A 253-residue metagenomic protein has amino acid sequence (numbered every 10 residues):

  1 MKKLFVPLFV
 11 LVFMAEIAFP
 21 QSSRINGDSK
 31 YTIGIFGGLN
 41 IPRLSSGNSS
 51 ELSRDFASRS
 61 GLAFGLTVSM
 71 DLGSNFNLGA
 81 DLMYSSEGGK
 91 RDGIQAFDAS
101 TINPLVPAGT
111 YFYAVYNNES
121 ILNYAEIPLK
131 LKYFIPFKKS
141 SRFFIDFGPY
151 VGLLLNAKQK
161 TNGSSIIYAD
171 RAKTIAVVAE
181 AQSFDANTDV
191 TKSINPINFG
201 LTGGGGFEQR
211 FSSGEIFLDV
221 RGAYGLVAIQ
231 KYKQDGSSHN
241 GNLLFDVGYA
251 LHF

Functional and structural regions predicted by a protein language model:
M1-D28, F36, V247-F253: Bacterial Sec-dependent N-terminal signal peptides
P20-F64, I194: Short glycine/proline- and aromatic-enriched beta-strand/turn motifs that initiate or cap beta-hairpins
Q21-R24, R43, L72-S74, L131-F137 (+3 more regions): Outer-membrane beta-barrel proteins
G27-I33, L44, S74-L78, N123-A125 (+4 more regions): Outer-envelope beta-barrel architecture signal
I35-L39, L62-M70, L82-Y84, I127-Y133 (+4 more regions): Residues on the lipid-exposed face of transmembrane beta-strands in outer-membrane beta-barrel proteins
R43-R59, E87-Y124, L154-P196, A228-N240: Extracellular/periplasm-exposed beta-strand and loop segments of Gram-negative cell-envelope proteins, dominated by
I121-N123, F134-F144, Y150-N156, N195-I197 (+2 more regions): Acidic/histidine-enriched, beta-strand-rich ligand/metal-binding domains
A186, I194, N198, G203-F253: Predominantly the C-terminal beta-signal and adjacent terminal strand-loop region of outer-membrane beta-barrel
